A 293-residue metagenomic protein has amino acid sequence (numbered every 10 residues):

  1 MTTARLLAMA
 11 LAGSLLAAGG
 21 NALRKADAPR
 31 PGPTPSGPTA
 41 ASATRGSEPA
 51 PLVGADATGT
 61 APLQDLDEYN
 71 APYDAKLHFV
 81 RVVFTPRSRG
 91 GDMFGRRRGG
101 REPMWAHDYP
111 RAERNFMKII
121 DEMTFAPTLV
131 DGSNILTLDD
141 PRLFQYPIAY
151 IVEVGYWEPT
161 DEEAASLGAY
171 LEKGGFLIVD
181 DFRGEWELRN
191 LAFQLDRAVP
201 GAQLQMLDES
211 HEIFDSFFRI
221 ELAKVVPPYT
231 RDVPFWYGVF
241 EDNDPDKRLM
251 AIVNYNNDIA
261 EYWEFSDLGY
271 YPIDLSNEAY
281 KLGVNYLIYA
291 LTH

Functional and structural regions predicted by a protein language model:
M1-M9: Bacterial N-terminal signal peptides that target proteins for export
A8-A17: Bacterial N-terminal signal peptides
R24-I148, V154-G155, D258-H293: Aromatic-Pro/Gly-enriched surface loop or interdomain linker that acts as a lid/target-recognition segment
R30, G54, G59, G91-F94 (+3 more regions): An acidic, glycine-rich "communication" segment
N70-A75, P141-Q145, Y170-E172, A198 (+1 more regions): Extracellular/periplasmic catalytic domains that process cell-envelope and extracellular macromolecules
F79, L143, I148-L188: Short alpha-beta junction capping motif
V82-T85, I151-V154, D180-F182, L207-S210 (+1 more regions): Active-site-proximal beta-strand/loop segments in catalytic clefts of secreted hydrolases
A126-T137, V179-R183, A202-S210: Surface-exposed patches in mature extracellular/periplasmic domains of secreted proteins
